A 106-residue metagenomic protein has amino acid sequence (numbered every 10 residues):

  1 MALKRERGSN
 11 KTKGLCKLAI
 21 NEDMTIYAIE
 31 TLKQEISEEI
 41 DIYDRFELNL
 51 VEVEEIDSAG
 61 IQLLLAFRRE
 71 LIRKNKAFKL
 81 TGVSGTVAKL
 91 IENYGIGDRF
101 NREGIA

Functional and structural regions predicted by a protein language model:
M1-I56, A66-A106: STAS-like cytosolic regulatory interaction modules
